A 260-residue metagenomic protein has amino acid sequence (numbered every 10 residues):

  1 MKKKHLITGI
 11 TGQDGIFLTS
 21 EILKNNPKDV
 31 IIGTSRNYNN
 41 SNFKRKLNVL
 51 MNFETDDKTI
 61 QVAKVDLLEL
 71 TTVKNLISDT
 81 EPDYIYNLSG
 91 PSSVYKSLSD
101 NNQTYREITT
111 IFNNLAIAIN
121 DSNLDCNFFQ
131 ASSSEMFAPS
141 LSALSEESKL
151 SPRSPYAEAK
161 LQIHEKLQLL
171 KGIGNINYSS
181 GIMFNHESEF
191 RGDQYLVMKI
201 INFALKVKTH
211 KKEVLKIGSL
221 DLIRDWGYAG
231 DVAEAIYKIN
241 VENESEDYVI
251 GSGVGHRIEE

Functional and structural regions predicted by a protein language model:
M1-Y84: N-terminal Rossmann/SDR dinucleotide-binding element
K4, N87, N113-P155: Conserved Rossmann-fold NAD(P)-dependent oxidoreductase catalytic core, especially the SDR/UDP-sugar
T8, T34, I85-S89, F128-S133 (+1 more regions): SDR active-site strand-loop-helix element
G12, I108, Y156, K160: Active-site YXXXK catalytic motif of short-chain dehydrogenase/reductase
I16, S20, S99-F128: NAD(P)-cofactor binding segment of oxidoreductase domains
L70, I111-N113, I236: Conserved internal alpha-helix within the Rossmann fold of NAD(P)-dependent oxidoreductases
P91-Y95, S133-S142, L150-R153, F184-S188 (+1 more regions): Active-site segment of SDR-like NAD(P)-dependent oxidoreductases
S142, E165-N240, G253-G255: NAD(P)-dependent short-chain dehydrogenase/reductase
